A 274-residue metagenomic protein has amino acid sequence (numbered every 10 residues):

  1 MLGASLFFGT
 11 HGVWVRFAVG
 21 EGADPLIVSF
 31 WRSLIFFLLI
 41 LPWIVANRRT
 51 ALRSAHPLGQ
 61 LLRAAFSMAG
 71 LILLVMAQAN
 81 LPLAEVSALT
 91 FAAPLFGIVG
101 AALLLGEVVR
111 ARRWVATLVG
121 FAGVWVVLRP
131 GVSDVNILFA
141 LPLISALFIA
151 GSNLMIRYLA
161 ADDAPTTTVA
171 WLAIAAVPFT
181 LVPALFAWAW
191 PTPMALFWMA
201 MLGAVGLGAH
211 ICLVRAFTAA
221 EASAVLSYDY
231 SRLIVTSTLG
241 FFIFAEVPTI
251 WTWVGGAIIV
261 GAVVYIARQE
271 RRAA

Functional and structural regions predicted by a protein language model:
M1-A4, I44-V45, R49-V75, I137-S145 (+1 more regions): Loop-to-transmembrane-helix transition segments
M1-I27, V132-Y158, A274: Glycine-/small-residue-enriched transmembrane alpha-helix faces in small-molecule transporters and effluxers
G9, V13, L41, A64-I72 (+9 more regions): Hydrophobic/small/kink-forming positions within alpha-helical transmembrane segments of polytopic membrane proteins
E21-A69, F148-G151, W171-F186: Transmembrane alpha-helices of multi-pass small-molecule transport proteins
F37-H56, A122-D134, A176-A195, M201 (+1 more regions): Membrane-interface helix-cap regions at the ends of transmembrane helices in multi-pass membrane proteins
L74-M76, A93-V115, I234-W253: C-terminal transmembrane-helix exit sites in multi-pass transporters
S87-A92, L159-A175, H210-F241: Helix-helix packing/entry segments at the starts of transmembrane helices
R112-L128, S145, W251-E270: Hydrophobic transmembrane alpha-helices of multi-pass small-molecule transport proteins
